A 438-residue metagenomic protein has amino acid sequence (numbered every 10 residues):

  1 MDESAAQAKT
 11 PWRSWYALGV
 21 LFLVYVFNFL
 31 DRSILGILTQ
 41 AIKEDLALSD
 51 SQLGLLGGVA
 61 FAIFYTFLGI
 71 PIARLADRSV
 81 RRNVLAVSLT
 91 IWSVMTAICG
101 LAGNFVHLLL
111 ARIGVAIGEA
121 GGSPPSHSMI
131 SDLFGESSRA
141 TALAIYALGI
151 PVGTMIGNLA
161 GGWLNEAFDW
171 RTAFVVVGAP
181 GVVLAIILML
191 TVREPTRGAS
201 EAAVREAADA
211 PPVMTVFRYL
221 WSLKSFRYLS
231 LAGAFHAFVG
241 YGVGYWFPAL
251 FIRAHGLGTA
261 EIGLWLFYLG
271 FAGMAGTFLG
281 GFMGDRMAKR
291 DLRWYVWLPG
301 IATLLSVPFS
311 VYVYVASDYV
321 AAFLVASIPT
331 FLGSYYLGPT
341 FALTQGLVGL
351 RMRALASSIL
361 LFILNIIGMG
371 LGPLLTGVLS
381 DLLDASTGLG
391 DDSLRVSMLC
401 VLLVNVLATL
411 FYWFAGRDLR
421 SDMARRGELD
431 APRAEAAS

Functional and structural regions predicted by a protein language model:
E3-T10, T196-S230, A254, A434-E435: Juxtamembrane intracellular "pre-TM" segments in multi-pass secondary transporters
L35-G36, L223-F278, G333-L337, F341 (+1 more regions): Extracytoplasmic gate region of multi-pass secondary transporters
L38-F67: Extracellular/periplasmic helix-loop-helix junction of adjacent transmembrane segments in MFS-like secondary
A47, V80, L101-H107, G135 (+1 more regions): Helix-breaking motifs and short loop linkers at transmembrane-helix boundaries and internal kinks in secondary membrane
F67-V106: Conserved MFS/SLC helix-loop-helix module at the cytosolic interface between two early adjacent transmembrane helices
A111-P151: Cytoplasmic helix-loop-helix junction between adjacent transmembrane helices in 12-TM secondary transporters
Y146-E194: Helix-loop-helix hairpin linking two adjacent transmembrane segments in secondary transporters
I187-T191, F309, V313-Y314, L399-A431: Multi-pass alpha-helical transporter architecture, strongest for 12-TM Major Facilitator/SLC carriers used
